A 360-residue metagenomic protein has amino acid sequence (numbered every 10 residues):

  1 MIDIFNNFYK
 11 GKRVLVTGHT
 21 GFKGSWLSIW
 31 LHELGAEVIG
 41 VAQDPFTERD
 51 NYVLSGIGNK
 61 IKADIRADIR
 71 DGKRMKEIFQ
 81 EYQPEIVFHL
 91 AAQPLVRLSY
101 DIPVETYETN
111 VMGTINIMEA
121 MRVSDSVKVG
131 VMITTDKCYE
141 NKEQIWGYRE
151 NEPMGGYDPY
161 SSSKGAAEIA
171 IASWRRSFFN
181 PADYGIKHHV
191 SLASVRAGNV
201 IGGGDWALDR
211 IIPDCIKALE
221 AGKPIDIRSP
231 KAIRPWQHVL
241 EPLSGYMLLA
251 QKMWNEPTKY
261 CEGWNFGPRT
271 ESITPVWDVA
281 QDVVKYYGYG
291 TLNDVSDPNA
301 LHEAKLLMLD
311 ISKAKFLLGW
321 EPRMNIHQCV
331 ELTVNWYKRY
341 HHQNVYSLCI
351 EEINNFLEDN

Functional and structural regions predicted by a protein language model:
M1-A197, I201, Y340, F356-L357: N-terminal Rossmann-like NAD(P)+-binding domain of SDR-like oxidoreductases, especially those catalyzing
Y9, H19-G21, V87, I117 (+7 more regions): Generic structural signal for small/hydrophobic residues in well-ordered secondary structure, especially within
T17, E108-V111, Y160, K164 (+6 more regions): Short, solvent-exposed loop/helix junctions and linker helices that flank or host conserved functional motifs
L31-E37, A67, N199, L219-N360: C-terminal substrate-binding subdomain of Rossmann-fold SDR/epimerase-dehydratase oxidoreductases
D50-V53, K142-I145, D205-D209, V239-L240 (+2 more regions): Short aromatic-enriched loop/helix-cap "lid" or pocket-rim segments at secondary-structure transitions that line
G58-N59, N151-P153, S177-L192, C215-I227 (+2 more regions): A short C-terminal helix-loop "cap" of Rossmann-like NAD(P)-dependent dehydrogenase/epimerase domains
G72-K73, E85, R97, V104 (+7 more regions): Residues in well-ordered alpha-helical elements
T114, L208-P213, Y246, A280: Amphipathic alpha-helical segments in well-structured domains
